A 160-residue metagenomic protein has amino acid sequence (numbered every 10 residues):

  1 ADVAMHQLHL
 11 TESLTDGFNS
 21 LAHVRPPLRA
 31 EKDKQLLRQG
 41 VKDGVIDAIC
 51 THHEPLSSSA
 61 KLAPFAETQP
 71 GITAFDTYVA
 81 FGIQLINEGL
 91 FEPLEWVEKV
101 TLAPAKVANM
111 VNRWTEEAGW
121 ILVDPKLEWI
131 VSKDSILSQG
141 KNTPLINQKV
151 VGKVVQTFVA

Functional and structural regions predicted by a protein language model:
A1-I49: Histidine/acidic residue-rich metal-binding segments in metalloenzymes
V3, H53, K126-L127: Active-site metal-binding loops of divalent metal-dependent hydrolases
L8, S58, I130: Conserved protein kinase catalytic core
L10-D16, A60-A63, D134-S135: Short acidic, glycine/serine/threonine-rich loops at helix termini
L21-A22, A48-I49, E54-I121: His/Asp/Glu-enriched, well-ordered alpha-helical/loop segment that forms or immediately abuts the divalent-metal
A22-D33, Q69-T73, P144-K149: A short acidic, glycine-rich active-site loop that binds or catalyzes chemistry on phosphate/adenosine moieties
L37-Q39, V111, N147: Short, flexible, glycine/charge-rich loop motifs used to bind or transfer phosphoryl groups or to couple energy/partner
P64-E67, E117-A160: C-terminal cap of metal-dependent C-N hydrolases
